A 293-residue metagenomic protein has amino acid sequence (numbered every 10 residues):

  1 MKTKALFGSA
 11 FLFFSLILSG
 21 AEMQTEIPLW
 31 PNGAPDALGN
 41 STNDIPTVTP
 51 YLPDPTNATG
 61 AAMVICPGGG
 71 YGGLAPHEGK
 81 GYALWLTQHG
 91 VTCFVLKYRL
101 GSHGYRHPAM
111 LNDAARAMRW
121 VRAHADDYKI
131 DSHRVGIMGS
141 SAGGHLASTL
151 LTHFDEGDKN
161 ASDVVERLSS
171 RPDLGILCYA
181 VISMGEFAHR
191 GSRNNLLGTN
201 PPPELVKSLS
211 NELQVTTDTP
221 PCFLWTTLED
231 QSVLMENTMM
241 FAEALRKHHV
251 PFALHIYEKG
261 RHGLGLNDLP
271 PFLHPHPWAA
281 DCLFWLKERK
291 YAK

Functional and structural regions predicted by a protein language model:
A21-N57: N-terminal cap/lid segment of alpha/beta-hydrolase-fold proteins
N40, Y51, W225, M239-K293: C-terminal catalytic histidine-bearing segment of alpha/beta-hydrolase fold enzymes
T59-G68: Short beta-strand element of the alpha/beta-hydrolase
P67-G72, L228: Active-site glycine-rich loops that stabilize anionic/oxyanionic intermediates across multiple enzyme folds
A75-P76, G81-Y82, L96-S132, P270-P275: Catalytic nucleophile-loop/oxyanion-hole region of alpha/beta-hydrolase and closely related hydrolase-like folds
R116-R190, V206-K207, N211: Primarily recognizes the serine-hydrolase "nucleophile elbow" in alpha/beta-hydrolase and SGNH/GDSL folds
L224-T226, D230: Short beta-strand/loop motif that positions the catalytic acidic residue of the alpha/beta-hydrolase fold
Q231-M240: Conserved alpha/beta-hydrolase "acid-adjacent" motif
